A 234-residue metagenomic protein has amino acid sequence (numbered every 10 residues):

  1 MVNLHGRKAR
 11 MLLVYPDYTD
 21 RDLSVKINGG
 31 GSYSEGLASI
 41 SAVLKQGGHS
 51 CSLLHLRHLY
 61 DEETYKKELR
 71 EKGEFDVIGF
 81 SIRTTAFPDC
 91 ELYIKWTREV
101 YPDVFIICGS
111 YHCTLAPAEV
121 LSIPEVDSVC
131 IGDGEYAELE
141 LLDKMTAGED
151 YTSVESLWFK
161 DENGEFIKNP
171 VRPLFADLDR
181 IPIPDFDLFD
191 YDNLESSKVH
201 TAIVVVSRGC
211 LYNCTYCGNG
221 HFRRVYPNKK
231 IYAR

Functional and structural regions predicted by a protein language model:
V2-L12, D17-K26, V154, K160-V206: N-terminal [4Fe-4S]-dependent radical SAM core
R10-M11, F105, S128, I203 (+1 more regions): Beta-sheet entry/capping signal
Y18, G29, V77-P88, G220-R234: Conserved glycine-rich "GG(E/T)P / GGGxP" loop and the immediately following alpha-helix in the radical SAM core
Y18, H58, C113, G209 (+1 more regions): Short, glycine/serine-rich, charged loops/turns that create anion-binding and catalytic segments at active sites
R21-D22, P88, P117, L139 (+3 more regions): Glycine/Thr-rich phosphate-binding loops of Rossmann-like dinucleotide-binding domains
D22-L37: Glycine- and acidic-residue-enriched helix-capping/strand-helix junction motifs
S32, D179, P184-R234: Radical SAM [4Fe-4S] cluster-binding motif and immediate context
G36, V43-F175: Glycine-rich beta-alpha loop elements in corrinoid/cobalamin-binding modules across cobalamin-dependent enzymes
